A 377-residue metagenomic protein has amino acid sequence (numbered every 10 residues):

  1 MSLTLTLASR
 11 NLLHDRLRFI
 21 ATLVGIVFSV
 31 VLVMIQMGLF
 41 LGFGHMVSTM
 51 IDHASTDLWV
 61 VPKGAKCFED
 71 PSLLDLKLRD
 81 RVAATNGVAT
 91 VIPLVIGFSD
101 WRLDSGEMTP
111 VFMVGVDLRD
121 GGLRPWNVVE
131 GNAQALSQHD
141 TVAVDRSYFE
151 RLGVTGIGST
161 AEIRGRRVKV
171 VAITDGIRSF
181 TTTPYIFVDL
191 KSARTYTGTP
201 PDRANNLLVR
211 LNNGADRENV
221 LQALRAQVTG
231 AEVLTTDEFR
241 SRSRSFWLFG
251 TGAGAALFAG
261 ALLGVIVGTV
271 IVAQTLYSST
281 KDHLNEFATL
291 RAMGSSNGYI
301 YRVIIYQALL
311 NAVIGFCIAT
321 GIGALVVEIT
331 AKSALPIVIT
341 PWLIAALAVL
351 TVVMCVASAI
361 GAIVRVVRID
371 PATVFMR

Functional and structural regions predicted by a protein language model:
M1-V31, G44, T49, R244 (+2 more regions): N-terminal Sec/SRP start-transfer signal
V27, V31-F112, E130-N132, Q138 (+2 more regions): Hydrophobic, regular-secondary-structure patches
L39, Q222-T269, S279-L284, G298 (+3 more regions): Peri-transmembrane interface segments
L58, F149, T174-I177, P201-E232: A short beta-strand structural signal in non-transmembrane regions
L94-G97, D104-D117, N127-S192: Hydrophobic secondary-structure segments that place a key small or acidic residue at a functional site
L262-G264, Y277, N285-T330, A346 (+1 more regions): Transmembrane alpha-helical interface segments in multi-pass membrane proteins
A324-L347, V374-M376: Short juxtamembrane loops and helix-capping segments at transmembrane helix boundaries of multi-pass membrane proteins
L343-R377: C-terminal membrane-exit region of the final transmembrane helix in multipass inner-membrane proteins
